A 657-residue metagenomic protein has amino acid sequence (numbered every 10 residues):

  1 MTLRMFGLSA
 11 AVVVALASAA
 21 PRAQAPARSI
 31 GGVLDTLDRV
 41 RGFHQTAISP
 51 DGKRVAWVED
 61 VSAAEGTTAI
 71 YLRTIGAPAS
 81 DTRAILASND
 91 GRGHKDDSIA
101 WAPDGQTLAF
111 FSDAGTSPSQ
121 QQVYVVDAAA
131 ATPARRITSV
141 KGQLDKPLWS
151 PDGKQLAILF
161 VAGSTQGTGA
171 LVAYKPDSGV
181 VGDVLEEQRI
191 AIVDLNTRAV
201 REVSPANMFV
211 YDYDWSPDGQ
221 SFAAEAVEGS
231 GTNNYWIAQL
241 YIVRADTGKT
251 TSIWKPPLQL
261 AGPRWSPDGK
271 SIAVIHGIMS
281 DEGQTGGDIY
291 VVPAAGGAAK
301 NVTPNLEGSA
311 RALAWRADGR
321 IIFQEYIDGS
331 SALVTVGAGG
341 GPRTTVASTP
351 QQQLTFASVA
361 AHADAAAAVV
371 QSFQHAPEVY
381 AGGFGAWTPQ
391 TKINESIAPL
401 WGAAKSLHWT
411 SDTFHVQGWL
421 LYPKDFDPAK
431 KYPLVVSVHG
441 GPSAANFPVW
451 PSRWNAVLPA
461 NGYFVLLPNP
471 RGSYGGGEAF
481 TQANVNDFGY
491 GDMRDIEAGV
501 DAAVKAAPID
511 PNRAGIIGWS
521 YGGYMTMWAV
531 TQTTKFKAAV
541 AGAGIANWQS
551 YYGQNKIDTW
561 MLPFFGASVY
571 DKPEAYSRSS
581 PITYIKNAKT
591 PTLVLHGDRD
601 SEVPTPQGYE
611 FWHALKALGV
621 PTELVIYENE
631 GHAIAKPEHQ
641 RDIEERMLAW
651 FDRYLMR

Functional and structural regions predicted by a protein language model:
Q45, A157-L159, D183-I190, Y211-D214 (+6 more regions): Non-catalytic accessory segments flanking enzyme active sites
P50-D51, P103-D104, P151-D152, P217-D218 (+3 more regions): Residue-level detector of Asp-centered blade-edge/turn motifs that repeat once per structural unit in beta-propeller
V55, G105-A109, G153-L156, F222 (+3 more regions): Hydrophobic beta-strand positions that form the internal "hydrophobic ladder" of WD40/Gbeta-like beta-propeller blades
E59-I70, S88-D96, A109-Y124, S139-D145 (+9 more regions): A flexible loop/linker signature enriched in serine peptidases of the S9 family
I75-P78, D127-A131, D194-R198, R244-G248 (+3 more regions): Short loop/turn segments that connect beta-strands within beta-propeller blades
K430-G440: Short beta-strand element of the alpha/beta-hydrolase
P442-N455, P470, P606-Q607: The serine-hydrolase catalytic nucleophile loop
A460, L467-R657: Active-site-proximal cap/loop segments of hydrolase catalytic domains
